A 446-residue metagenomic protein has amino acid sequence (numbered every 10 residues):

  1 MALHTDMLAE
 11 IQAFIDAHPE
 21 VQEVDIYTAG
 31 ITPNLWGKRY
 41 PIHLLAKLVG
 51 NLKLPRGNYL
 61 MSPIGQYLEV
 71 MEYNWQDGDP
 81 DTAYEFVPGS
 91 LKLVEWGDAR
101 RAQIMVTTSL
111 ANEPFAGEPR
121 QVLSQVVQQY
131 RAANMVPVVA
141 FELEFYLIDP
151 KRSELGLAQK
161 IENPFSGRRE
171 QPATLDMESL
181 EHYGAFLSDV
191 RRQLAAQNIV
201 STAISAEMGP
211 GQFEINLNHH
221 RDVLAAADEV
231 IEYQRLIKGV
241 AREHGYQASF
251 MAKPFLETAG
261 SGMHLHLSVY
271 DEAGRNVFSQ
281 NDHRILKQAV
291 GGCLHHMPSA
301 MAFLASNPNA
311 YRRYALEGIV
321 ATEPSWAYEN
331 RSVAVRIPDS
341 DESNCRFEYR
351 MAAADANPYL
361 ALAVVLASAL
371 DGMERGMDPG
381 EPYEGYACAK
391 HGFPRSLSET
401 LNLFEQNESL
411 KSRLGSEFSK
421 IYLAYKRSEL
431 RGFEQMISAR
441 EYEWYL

Functional and structural regions predicted by a protein language model:
M1-A206, A225-E229, Y246, G392-L446: ATP/Mg2+-dependent ligation/transfer catalytic cores
A2-A9, W36, Y246-Q247, Y270-L446: Catalytic-core signal marking the mid-to-C-terminal active-site face
T5-A9, Y146-D149, P210-N218, A252-L265 (+2 more regions): Beta-rich nucleic-acid/ligand-interaction surfaces
G30-T32, S109-F115, S179, H219-A226 (+3 more regions): A generic structural motif
A99-R101, A140, M208-P210, G260-H264 (+1 more regions): Short, solvent-exposed loop/turn segments at the edges of secondary structure
A102-L110, F213-H220, L267, Y349: Short, hydrophobic beta-strand segments
I161-Q171, A227-H244, R312-V333: Active-site-proximal mixed secondary-structure blocks
Q212, L217, V223-C293: Acidic, glycine-rich loop-and-beta core segments that form the ion-binding/anion-interacting portion of active sites
